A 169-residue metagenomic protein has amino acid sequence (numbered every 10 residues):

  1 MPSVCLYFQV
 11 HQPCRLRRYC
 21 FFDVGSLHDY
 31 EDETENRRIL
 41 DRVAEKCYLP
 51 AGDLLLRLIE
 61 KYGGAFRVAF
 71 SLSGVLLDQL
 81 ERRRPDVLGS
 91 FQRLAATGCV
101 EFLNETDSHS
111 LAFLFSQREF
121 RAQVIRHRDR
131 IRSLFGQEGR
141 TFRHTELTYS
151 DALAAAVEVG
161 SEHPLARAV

Functional and structural regions predicted by a protein language model:
M1-T141, L147-V169: Catalytic alpha-helical scaffold of carbohydrate-active enzymes acting on polysaccharides/glycoconjugates
